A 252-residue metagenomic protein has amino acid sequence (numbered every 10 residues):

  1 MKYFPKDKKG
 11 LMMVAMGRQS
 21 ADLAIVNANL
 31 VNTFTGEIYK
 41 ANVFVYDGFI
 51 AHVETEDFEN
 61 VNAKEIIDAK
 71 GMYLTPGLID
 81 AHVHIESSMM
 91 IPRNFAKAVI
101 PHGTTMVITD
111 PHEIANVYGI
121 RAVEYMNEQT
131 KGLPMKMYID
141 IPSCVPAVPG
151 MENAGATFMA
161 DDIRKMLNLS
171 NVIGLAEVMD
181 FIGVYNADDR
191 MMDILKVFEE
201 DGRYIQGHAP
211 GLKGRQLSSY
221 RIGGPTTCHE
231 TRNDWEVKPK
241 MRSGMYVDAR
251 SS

Functional and structural regions predicted by a protein language model:
K2-A15, Q19, A96-Y204: Divalent-metal coordination cores built from histidine and acidic residues
K2-P76: Histidine-rich, glycine-flanked metal-binding segment
A24, N62, G103, N171-G174 (+1 more regions): Short loop/turn motifs at secondary-structure junctions
E56-V61, I66-Q129: Metal-associated gating/positioning segment near the N- to mid-region
A63-K64, E86, V117-G119, P149 (+3 more regions): Short Asp/Glu-rich motifs
G77-I85, V107-T109, M137-I141, G174-E177 (+3 more regions): Hydrophobic faces of well-ordered beta-strands that scaffold small-molecule active sites in alpha/beta enzyme cores
D80-I91, A147-A160, T226: Active-site mouth loops of central-metabolism enzymes
E177-S252: Active-site core of metal-dependent hydrolases
